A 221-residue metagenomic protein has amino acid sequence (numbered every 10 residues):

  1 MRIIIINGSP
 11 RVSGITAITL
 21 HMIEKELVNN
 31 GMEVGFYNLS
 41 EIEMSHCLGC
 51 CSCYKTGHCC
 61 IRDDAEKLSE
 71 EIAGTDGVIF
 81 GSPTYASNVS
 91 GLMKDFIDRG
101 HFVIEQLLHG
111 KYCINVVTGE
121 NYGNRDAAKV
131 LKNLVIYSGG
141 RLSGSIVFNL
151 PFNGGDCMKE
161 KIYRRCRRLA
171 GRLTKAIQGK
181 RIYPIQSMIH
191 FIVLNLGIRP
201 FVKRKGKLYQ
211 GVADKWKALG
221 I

Functional and structural regions predicted by a protein language model:
M1-M32: N-terminal beta1-alpha1 ligand-phosphate binding loop
N7, N38, I146-V147: Residue-level recognition of beta-strand->loop/alpha-helix junctions
N7-G8, V12-G14, S45-C53, D76: Cysteine-centered iron-sulfur cluster-binding motifs in ferredoxin-type domains/subunits of redox enzymes
S13, M44-H46, V89, G123 (+1 more regions): Generic structural signal for helix capping and beta-alpha/helix-loop junctions
E33-G35, H58, R141: Conserved beta-strand segments of alpha/beta enzyme cores
L39-H58, G155-K159: N-terminal beta-loop-helix "entrance" segment that forms/cooperates in small-molecule cofactor or anionic ligand
C60-R141, K215: Helix-loop-strand module that forms the ligand-binding subsite of alpha/beta enzymes
R141-I221: Glycine-rich phosphate/pyrophosphate-binding loop and the adjoining helix
